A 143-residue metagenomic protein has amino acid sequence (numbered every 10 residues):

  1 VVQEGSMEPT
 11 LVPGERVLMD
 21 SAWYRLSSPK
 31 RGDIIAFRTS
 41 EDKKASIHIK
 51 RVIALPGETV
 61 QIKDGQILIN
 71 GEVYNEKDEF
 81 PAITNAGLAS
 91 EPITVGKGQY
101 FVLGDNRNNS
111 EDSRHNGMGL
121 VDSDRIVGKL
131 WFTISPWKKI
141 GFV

Functional and structural regions predicted by a protein language model:
V1-M7: Aromatic-capped interface at the extracytoplasmic side of an N-terminal signal-anchor transmembrane helix
P9-V143: Soluble "head" domains of membrane/secretory-pathway proteins
